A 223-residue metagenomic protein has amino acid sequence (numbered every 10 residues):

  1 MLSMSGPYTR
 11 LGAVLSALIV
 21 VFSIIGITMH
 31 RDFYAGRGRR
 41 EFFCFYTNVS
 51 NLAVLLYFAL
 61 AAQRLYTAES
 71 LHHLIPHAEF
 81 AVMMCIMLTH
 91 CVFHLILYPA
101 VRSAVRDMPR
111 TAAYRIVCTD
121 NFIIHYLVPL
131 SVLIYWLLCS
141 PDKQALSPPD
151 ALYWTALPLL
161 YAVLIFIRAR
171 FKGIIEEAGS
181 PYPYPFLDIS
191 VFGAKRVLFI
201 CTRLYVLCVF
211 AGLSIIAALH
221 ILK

Functional and structural regions predicted by a protein language model:
M1-K223: Aromatic-rich, lipid-facing transmembrane alpha helices and their immediate juxtamembrane interface loops in integral
